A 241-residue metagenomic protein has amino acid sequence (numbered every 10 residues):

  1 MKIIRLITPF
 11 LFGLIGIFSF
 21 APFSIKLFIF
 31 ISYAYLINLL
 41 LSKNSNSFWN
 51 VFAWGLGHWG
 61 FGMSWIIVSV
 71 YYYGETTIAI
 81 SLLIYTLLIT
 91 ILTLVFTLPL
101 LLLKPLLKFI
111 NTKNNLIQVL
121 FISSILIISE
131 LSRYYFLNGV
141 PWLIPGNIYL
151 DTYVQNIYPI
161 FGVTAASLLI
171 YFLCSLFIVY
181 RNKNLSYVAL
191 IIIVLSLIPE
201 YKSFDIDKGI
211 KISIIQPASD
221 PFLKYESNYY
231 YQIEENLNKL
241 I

Functional and structural regions predicted by a protein language model:
M1-D205: Membrane-embedded alpha-helical bundles of multi-pass enzymes that act on lipidic or dolichyl-linked glycan substrates
Y201-I241: Soluble catalytic regions of membrane-associated enzymes that act on cell-envelope and secretory-pathway components
